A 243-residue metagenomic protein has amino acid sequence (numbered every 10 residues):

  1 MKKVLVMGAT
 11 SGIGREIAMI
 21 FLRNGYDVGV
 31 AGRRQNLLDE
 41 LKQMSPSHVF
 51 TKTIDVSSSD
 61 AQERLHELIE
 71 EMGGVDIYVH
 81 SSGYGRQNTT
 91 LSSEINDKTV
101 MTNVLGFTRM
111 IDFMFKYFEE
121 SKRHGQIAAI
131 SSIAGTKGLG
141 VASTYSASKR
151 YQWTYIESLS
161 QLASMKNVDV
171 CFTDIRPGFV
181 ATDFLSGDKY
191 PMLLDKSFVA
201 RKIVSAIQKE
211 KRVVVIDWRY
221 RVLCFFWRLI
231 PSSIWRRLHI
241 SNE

Functional and structural regions predicted by a protein language model:
T10-S11: Conserved glycine-rich cofactor-binding loop
S45-D60: Rossmann-fold cofactor-recognition segment
S81-Q87: Conserved NAD(P)H cofactor-binding loop of Rossmann-fold oxidoreductase domains
N88-M101: Short alpha-helical oligomerization interface
I111, S148: Active-site helix of classical SDR
S132: Residue(s) in the substrate-gating loop at a strand-loop-helix junction that position the organic substrate next
D174, S186-C224: C-terminal helical subdomain
